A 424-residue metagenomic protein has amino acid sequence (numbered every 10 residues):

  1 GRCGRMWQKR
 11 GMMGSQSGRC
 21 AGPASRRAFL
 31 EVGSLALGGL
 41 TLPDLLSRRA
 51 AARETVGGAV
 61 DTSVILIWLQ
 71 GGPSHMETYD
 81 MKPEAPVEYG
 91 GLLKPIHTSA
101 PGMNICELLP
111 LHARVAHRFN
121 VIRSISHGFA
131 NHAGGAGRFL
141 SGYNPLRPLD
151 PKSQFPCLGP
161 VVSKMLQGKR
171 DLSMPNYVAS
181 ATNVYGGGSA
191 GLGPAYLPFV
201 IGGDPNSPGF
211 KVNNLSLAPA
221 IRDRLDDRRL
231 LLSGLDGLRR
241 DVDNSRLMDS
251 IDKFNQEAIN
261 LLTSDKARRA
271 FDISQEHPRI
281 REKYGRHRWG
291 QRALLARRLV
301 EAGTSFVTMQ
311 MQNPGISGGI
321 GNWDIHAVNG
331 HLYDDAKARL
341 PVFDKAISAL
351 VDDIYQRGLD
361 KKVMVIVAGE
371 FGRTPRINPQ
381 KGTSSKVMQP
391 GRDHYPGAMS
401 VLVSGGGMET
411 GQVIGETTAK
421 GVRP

Functional and structural regions predicted by a protein language model:
C3-P424: Ligand-binding pockets and gating/stacking loops
